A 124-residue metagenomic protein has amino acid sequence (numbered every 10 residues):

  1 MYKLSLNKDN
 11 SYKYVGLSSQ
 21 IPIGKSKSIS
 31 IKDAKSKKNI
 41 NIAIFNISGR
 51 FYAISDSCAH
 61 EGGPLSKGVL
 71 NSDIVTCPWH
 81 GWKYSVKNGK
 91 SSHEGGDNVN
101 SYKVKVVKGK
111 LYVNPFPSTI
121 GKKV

Functional and structural regions predicted by a protein language model:
M1-S72, Y102-V124: N-terminal pre-ligand scaffold of iron-sulfur
C58, C77-H80: Short cysteine clusters
V69-I74, S92-N98: Short linker/helix segments within small regulatory modules
Y84: Short Cys/His-rich micro-motifs in 6-15 aa windows
